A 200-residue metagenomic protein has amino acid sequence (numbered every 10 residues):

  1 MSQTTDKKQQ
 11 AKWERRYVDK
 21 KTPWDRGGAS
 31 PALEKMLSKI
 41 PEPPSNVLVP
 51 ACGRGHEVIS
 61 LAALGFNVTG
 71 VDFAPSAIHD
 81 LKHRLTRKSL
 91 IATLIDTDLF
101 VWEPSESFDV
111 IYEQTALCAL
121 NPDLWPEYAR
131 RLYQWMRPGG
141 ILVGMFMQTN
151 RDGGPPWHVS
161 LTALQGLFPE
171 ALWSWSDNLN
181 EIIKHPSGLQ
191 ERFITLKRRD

Functional and structural regions predicted by a protein language model:
S2-L48, G53-E106, L120-D200: Class I (Rossmann-like) S-adenosyl-L-methionine-dependent methyltransferase catalytic domain, capturing the SAM-binding
D109: Conserved acidic residues
Y112: A conserved beta-strand element that flanks and buttresses the S-adenosyl-L-methionine
T115-A119: Short catalytic micro-motifs in class I SAM-dependent methyltransferases
